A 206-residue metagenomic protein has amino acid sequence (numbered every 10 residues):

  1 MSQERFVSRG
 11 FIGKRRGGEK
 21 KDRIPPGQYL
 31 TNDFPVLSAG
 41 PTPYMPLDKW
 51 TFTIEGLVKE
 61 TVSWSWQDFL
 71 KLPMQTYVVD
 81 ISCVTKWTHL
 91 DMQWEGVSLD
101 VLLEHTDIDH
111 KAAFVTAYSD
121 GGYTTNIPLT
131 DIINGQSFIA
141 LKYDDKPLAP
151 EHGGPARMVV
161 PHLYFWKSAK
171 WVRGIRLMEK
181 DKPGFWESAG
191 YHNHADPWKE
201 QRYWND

Functional and structural regions predicted by a protein language model:
S2-D206: Structured, non-membrane catalytic/scaffold regions adjacent to prosthetic-group chemistry
